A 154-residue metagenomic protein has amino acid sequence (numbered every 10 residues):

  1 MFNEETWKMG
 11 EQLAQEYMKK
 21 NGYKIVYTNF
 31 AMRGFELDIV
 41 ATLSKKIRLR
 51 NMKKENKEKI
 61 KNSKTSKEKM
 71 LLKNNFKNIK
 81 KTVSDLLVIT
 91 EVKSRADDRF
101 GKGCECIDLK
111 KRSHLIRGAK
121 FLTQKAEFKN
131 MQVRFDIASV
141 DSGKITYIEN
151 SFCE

Functional and structural regions predicted by a protein language model:
M1-F30, L71: Acidic-basic catalytic patches of nuclease active cores, encompassing PD-(D/E)XK and other metal-cofactor nuclease
V26, E68, L72, N78 (+3 more regions): Positively charged, solvent-exposed patches that mediate nucleic-acid binding
M32, S94-A96, S139: Short, glycine/acidic-enriched loop or turn micro-motifs at the edges of active sites
M32-E36, K144: Short acidic/glycine-enriched loop/turn segments that link adjacent beta-strands
I39-K61, K67, N74-F100, I107 (+1 more regions): Conserved catalytic cores of phosphodiester-cleaving nucleases, focusing on short active-site segments
E105-A126: Short, charged, amphipathic alpha-helix that recurs within catalytic cores of restriction-modification and other
Q124-E154: Domain-level recognition of nuclease-like catalytic cores that cleave nucleotide substrates
